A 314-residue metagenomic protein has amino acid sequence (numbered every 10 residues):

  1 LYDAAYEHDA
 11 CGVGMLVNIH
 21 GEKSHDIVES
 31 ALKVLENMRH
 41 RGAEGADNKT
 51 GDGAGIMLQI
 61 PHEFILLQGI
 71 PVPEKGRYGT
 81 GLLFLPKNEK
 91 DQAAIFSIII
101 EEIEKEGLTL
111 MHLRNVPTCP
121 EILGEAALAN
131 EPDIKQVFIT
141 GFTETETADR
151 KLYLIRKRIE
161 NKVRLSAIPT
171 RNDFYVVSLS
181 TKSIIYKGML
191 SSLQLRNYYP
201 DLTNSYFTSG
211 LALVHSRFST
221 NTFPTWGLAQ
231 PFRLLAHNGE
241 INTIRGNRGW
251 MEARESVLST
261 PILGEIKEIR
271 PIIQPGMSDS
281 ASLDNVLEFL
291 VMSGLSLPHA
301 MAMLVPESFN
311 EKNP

Functional and structural regions predicted by a protein language model:
L1-P314: Conserved short alpha-helical segments that host acidic/polar catalytic motifs at enzyme active sites
